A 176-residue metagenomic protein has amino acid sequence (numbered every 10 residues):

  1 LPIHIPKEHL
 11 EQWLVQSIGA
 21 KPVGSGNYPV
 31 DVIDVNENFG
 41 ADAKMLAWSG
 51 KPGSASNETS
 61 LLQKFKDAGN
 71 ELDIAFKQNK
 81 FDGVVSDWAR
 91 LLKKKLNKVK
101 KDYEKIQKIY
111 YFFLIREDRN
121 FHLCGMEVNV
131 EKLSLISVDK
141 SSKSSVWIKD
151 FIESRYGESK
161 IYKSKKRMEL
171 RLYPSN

Functional and structural regions predicted by a protein language model:
L1-Y28, M45-N176: Nucleic-acid endonuclease domains
N27-G40: Short acidic loop-to-beta-strand element that houses the catalytic metal-binding Asp/Glu of nuclease active sites
